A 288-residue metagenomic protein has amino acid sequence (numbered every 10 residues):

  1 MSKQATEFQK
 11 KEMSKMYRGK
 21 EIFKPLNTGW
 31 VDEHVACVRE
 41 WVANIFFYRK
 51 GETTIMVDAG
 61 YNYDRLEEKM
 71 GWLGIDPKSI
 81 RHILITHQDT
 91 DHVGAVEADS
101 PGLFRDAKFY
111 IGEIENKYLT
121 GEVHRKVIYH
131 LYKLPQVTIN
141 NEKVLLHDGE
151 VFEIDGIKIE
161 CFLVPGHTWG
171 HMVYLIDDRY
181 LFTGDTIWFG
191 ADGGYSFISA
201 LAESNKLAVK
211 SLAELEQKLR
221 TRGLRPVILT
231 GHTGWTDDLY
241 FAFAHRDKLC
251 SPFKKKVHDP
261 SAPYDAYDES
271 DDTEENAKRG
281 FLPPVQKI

Functional and structural regions predicted by a protein language model:
S2-F8, S261-I288: C-terminal regulatory/interaction regions
K11-G19, K24-L26, W30-V31, E113-L163 (+1 more regions): Metallo-beta-lactamase
E21-L73, V173-G184, W188-G190: Conserved beta-strand hairpin/beta-sheet module of binuclear metal-dependent hydrolase folds, prominently
A36, L84, Y110, V144-L146 (+3 more regions): Hydrophobic/aromatic beta-strand patches that form the interior of the parallel beta-sheet core in alpha/beta enzyme
I55-D58, S79, I83-L84, C161-L163: Short catalytic-loop micro-motif centered on adjacent basic/acidic residues
V57, I111, L119, T183-G184 (+1 more regions): Hydrophobic residues in well-ordered beta-strands that form the structural core
Y63-R65, G71-E150, D247-Y267: Active-site HxH/HxHxD metal-binding segment of metal-dependent hydrolases
K158-P165, W169-A242, D247-P252, D259: Metallo-beta-lactamase
